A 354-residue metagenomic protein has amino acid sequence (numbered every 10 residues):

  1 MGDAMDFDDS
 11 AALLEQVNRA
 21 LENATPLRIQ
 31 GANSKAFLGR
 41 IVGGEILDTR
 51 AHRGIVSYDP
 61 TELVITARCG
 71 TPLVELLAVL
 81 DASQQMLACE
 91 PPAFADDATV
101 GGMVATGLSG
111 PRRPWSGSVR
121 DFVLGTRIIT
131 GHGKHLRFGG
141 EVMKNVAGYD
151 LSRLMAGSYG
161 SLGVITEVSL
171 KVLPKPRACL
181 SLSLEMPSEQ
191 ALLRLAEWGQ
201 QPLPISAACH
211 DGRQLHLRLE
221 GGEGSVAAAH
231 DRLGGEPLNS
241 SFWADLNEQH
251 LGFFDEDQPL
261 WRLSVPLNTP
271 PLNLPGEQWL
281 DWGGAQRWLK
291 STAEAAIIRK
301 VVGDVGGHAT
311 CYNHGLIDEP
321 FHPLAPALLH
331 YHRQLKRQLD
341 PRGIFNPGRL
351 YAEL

Functional and structural regions predicted by a protein language model:
M1-S34, V302-P326: N-terminal accessory segments
G2-I29, T49-D96, L108-E141, P176-M186: N-terminal glycine-rich flavin-associated loop
R28-I29, S206-D211, Q278-W282, C311: Short beta-strand
R40-V42, A95, E236-L354: Conserved glycine-rich FAD pyrophosphate-binding loop
T49-H52, V164-S169, W198-A207, P271-E277 (+1 more regions): Short amphipathic beta-strand starts and helix->beta connectors
V74-L76, E189-R194, E223-D231, N268-P275 (+1 more regions): Short, conserved charged micro-motifs
A105, L124-P259: C-terminal substrate-binding/cap subdomain adjacent to the FAD-binding core in PCMH-type and related FAD-linked
